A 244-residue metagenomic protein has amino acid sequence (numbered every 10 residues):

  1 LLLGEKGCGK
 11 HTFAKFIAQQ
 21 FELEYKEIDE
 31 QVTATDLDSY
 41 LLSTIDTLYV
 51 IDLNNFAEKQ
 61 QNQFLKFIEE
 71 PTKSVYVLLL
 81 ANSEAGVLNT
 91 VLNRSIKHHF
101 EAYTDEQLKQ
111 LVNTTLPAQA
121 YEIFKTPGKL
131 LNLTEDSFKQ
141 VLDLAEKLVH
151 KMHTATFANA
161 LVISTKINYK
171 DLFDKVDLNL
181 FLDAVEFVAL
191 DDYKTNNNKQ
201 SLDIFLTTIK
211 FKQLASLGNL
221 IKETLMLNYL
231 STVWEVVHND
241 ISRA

Functional and structural regions predicted by a protein language model:
L1-I28, S74, N82-A244: Charged, glycine-rich active-site and insertion segments that engage polyanionic ligands
L1-T72: Clamp-loader machinery-focused feature within the broader ASCE/P-loop NTPase space
D52-L53, L79-E84: A short beta-strand-to-loop transition that corresponds to the Sensor-1 phosphate-sensing loop of AAA+ P-loop ATPases
